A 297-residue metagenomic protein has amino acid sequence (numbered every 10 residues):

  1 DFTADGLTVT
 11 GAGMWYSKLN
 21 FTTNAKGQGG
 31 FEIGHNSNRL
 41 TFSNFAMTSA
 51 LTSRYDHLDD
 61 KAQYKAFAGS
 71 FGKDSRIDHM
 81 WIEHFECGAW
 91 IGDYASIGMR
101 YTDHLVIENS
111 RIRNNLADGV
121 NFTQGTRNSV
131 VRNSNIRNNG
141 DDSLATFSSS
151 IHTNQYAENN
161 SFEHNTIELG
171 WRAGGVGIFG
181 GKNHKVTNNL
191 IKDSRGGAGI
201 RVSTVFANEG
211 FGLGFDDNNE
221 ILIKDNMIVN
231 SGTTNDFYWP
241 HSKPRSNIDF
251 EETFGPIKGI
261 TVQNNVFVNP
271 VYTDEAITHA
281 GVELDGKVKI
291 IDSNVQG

Functional and structural regions predicted by a protein language model:
D1, I97-G98, N121-F122, V131 (+4 more regions): Alpha-helix capping and helix-loop boundary segments enriched in small/acidic/polar residues
D1-T10, K18-N44, T48-G72, I91 (+3 more regions): Extracellular beta-strand-rich solenoid/capping regions of secreted or surface-exposed proteins that bind or remodel
G6, T10-W15, N38-S49, K73-E86 (+8 more regions): Right-handed parallel beta-helix
M14, K18-G30, L51-L58, K65 (+9 more regions): Short glycine/acidic-rich loop motifs that flank beta-strands on beta-rich extracellular proteins
G29-E32, A95, G119, S150 (+3 more regions): Short, recurring structural edge motifs at helix starts
D56-A62, A95-R100, S150-Y156, N208-F215: Intrinsically disordered, low-complexity Ser/Thr- and acidic-rich flexible linkers and loops, especially at boundaries
G177, R201-T204, D249, G259 (+1 more regions): Generic hydrophobic alpha-helical scaffold/packing signal
G255, E275-I277, E283-L284, I290: Intrinsically disordered, low-complexity segments enriched in Gly and acidic/Ser/Thr residues that form flexible
